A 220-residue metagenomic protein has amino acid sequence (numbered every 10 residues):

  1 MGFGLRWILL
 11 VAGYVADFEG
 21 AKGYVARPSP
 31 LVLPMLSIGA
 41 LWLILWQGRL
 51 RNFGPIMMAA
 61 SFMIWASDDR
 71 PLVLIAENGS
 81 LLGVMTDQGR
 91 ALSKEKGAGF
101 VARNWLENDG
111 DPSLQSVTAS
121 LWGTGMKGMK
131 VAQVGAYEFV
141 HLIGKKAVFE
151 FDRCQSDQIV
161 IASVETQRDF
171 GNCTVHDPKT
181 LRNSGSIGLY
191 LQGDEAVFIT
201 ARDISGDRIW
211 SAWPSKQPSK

Functional and structural regions predicted by a protein language model:
M1-G79, G83-D87: Transmembrane helix-bundle segments that form internal channels/tunnels in multi-pass membrane proteins, characterized
M85-K220: Extracytosolic and intramembrane catalytic regions of membrane-associated proteins in envelope/secretory systems
